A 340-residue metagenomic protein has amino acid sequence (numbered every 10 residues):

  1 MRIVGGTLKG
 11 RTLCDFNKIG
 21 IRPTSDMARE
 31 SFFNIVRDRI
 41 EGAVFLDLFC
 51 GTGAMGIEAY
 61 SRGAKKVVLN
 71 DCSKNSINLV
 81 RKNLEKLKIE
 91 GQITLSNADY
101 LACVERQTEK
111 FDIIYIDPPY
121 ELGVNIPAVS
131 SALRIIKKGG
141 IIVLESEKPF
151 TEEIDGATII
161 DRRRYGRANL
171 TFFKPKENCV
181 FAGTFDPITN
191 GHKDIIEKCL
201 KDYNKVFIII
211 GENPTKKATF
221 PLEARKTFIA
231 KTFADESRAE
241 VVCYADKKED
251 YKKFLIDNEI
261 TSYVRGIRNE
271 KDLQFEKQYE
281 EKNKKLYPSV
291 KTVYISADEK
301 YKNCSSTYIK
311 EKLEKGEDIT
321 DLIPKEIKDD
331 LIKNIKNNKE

Functional and structural regions predicted by a protein language model:
M1-P175: Class I S-adenosyl-L-methionine-dependent methyltransferase catalytic core
E177-E340: Nucleotidyltransferase catalytic core that binds NTPs
